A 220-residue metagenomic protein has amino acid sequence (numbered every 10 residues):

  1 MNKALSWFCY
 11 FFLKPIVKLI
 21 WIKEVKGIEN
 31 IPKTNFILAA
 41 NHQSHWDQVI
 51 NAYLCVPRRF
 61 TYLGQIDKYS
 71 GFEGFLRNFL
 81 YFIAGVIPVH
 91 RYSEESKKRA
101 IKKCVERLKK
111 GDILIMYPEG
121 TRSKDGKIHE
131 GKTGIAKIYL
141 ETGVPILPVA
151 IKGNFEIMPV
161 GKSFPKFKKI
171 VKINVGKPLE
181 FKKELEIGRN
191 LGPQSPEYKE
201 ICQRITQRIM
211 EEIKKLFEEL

Functional and structural regions predicted by a protein language model:
M1-G27, I50, F72-A84: A transmembrane-helix-recognition feature enriched in membrane-embedded lipid enzymes and envelope glyco-/phospholipid
A4, K98-L220: Non-catalytic C-terminal accessory region of glycerolipid acyltransferases and related lyso-lipid remodeling enzymes
F12-L13, I83-R91, P118-T121: Short, basic, glycine/proline-bearing loop/turn elements
L13-W21, L38-A40, R91-E95, D125: Short, flexible loop segments at the rims of nucleotide/cofactor-binding pockets, characterized by
I16, C55, L80-Y81, R107 (+1 more regions): A generic structural signal for well-ordered alpha-helical segments
K18-V25, E95-K98, F155-I157: Short gly/ser/thr-rich secondary-structure transition/capping motifs
G27-I31, V105-E106: Short amphipathic alpha-helix with an adjacent loop that forms part of the alpha/beta core around
P32-E94: Catalytic core of membrane glycerolipid acyltransferases/transacylases, capturing the structured, soluble-facing
